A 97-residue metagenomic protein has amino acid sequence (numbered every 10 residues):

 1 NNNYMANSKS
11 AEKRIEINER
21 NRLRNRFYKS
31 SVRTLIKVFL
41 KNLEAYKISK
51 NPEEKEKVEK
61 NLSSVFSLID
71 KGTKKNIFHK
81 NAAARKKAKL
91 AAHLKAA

Functional and structural regions predicted by a protein language model:
N2-Y4, S8-A97: Ribosome large-subunit tunnel/peptidyl-transferase-proximal elements
